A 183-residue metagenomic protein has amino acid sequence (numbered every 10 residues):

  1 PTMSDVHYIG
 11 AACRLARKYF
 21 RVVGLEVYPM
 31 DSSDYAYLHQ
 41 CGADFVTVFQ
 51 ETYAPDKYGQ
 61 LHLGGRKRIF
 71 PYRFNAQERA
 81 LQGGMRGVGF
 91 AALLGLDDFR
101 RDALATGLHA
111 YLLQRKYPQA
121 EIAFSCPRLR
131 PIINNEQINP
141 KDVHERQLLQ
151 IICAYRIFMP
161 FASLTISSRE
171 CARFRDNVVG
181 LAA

Functional and structural regions predicted by a protein language model:
P1-A80, R86-F90, P118-S125: Core AdoMet radical
T2-V6, Q60-L61, F99-D102, Q137-P140: Short, solvent-exposed loop/turn segments at secondary-structure boundaries
V6-R17, H39-Q50, D98-Y117, V143-L149 (+1 more regions): Short, electropositive alpha-helical surface patch
V23, G64-R66, D102, P140 (+1 more regions): A generic structural signal for short
D31-S33, A54-P55, L96-D97, R130 (+1 more regions): Short secondary-structure capping/turn micro-motifs that flank functional sites
Y35-A36, N134-E136, F174-V179: Short, solvent-exposed polar/charged micro-motifs at secondary-structure junctions
F45, P71-N135, E145-E170: Conserved C-terminal portion of the radical SAM core fold that forms the substrate/S-adenosylmethionine-binding
